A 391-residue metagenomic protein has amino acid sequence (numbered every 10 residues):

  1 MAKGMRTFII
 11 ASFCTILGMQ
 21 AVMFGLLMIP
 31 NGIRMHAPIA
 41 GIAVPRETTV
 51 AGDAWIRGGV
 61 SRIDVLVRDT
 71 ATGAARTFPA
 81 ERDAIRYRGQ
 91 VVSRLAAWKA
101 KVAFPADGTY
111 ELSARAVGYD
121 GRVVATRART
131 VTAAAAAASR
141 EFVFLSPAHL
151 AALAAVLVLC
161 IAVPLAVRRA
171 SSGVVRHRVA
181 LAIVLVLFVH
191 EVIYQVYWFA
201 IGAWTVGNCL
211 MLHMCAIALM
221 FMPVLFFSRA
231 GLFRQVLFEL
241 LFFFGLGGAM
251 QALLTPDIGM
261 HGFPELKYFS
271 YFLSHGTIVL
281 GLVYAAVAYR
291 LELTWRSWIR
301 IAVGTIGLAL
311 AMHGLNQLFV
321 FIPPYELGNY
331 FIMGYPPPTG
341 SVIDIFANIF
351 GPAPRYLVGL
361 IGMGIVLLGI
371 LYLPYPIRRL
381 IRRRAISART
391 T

Functional and structural regions predicted by a protein language model:
M1-G32: Hydrophobic secretory-pathway targeting helix
I9, R140-A155, R296-V303, F319-G369: Membrane-interface transmembrane-helix boundary segments in multi-pass integral membrane proteins
G18-A21, V186-V196, F244-P256, T305-G314: Aromatic-anchored segments of alpha-helical transmembrane domains
L27, I193-A203, L254-G262: Juxtamembrane "helix-exit" motif on the non-cytosolic side of transmembrane helices
I33-A134: Long, low-complexity serine/threonine/glycine- and acidic-rich segments characteristic of extracellular
L159-L165, M222-L225, T277-W295: Alpha-helical transmembrane segments in multipass membrane proteins, preferentially the mid-helix core
G173-V186, F233-F242, W298-I301: Membrane-interfacial loop-to-transmembrane alpha-helix junctions, especially the N-terminal start
G202-M214, H261-L273: Non-cytosolic membrane-interface motifs at loop->transmembrane helix junctions
